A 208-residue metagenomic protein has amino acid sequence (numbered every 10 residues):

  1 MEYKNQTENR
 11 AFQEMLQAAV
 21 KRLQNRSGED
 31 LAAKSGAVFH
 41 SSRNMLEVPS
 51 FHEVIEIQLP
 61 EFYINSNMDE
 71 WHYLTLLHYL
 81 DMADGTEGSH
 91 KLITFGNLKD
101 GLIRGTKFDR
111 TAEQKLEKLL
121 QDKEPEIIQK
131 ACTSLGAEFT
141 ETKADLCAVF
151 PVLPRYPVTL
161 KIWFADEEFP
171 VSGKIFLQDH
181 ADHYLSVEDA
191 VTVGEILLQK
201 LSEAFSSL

Functional and structural regions predicted by a protein language model:
M1-R43, T75, L80-E138: Short Lys/Arg-enriched alpha/beta "domain-start" segment
D30-L59, F139-F164: Amphipathic, interaction-prone secondary-structure segments
L46-E47, L102-E117, E141-A144, D182-S186 (+1 more regions): Domain-length accessory/inserted modules outside core catalytic folds
H52-H78, W163-E188: Intrinsically disordered, low-complexity regulatory segments enriched in Ser/Thr/Pro and charged residues
S66, Q114-Q121, L146, F150: Short, charged/polar micro-motifs that form catalytic or ligand-binding hotspots
E70-G85, T192-K200: Short, hydrophobic/amphipathic alpha-helical patches that form generic packing surfaces within helical domains
K123-H183: Conserved binding-pocket/active-site segment within a compact domain
Q178-L208: A recognition module on extended beta-rich or small alphabeta surfaces enriched in W/G with H and D/E
